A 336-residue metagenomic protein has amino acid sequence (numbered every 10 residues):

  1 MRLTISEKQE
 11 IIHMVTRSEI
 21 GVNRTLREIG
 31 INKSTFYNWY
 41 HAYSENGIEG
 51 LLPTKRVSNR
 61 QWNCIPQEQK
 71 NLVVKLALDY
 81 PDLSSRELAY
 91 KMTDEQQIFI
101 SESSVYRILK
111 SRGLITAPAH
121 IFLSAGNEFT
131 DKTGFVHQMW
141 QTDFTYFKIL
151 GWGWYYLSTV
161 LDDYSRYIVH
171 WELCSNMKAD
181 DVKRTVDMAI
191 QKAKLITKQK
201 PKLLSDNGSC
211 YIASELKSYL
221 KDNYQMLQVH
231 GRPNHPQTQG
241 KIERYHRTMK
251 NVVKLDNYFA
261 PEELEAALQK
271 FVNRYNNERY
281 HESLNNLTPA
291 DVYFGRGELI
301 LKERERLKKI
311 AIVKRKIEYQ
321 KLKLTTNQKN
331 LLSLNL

Functional and structural regions predicted by a protein language model:
R2, K217, M226, R247-L336: C-terminal domain-tail junction helix/linker
L3-I20, K70-D79: Short, amphipathic alpha-helical "recognition" segments used to contact nucleic acids or chromatin
I11, T25, F36-W39, G47 (+14 more regions): Mobile genetic element proteins and their domesticated derivatives, centered on retroelements and DNA transposons
E19-G21, L83, I100, F259: Residue-level signal for the short linker/turn that defines the boundary of a DNA-recognition helix
N32-T35, S101: Short coil turns linking two alpha-helices in DNA-binding domains
H41, I48-M139, H235-P236, F294-G297 (+1 more regions): Basic, flexible linker segments flanking DNA-binding modules in nucleic acid-interacting mobile-element proteins
E68, I98-F99, R107-L161, Y167 (+4 more regions): Mobile-element integrase/transposase regions, centering on the N-terminal DNA-binding/Zn-coordinating module
K202-N207, D222-K241, N257-P261: RNase H-like polynucleotidyl transferase catalytic core
